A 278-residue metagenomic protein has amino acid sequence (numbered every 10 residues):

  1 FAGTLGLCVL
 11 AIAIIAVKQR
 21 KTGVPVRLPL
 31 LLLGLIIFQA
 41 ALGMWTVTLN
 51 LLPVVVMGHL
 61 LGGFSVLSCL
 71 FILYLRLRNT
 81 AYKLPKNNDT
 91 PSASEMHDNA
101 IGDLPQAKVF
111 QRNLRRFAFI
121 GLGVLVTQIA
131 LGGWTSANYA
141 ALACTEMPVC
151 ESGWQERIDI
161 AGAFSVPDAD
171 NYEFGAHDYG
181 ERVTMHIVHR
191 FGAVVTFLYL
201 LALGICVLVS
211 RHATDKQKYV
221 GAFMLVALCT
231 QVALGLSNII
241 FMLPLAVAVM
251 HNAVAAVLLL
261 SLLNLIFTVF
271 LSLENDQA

Functional and structural regions predicted by a protein language model:
F1-P91, E95-A278: Polytopic transmembrane helical bundles with strong interfacial aromatic enrichment
